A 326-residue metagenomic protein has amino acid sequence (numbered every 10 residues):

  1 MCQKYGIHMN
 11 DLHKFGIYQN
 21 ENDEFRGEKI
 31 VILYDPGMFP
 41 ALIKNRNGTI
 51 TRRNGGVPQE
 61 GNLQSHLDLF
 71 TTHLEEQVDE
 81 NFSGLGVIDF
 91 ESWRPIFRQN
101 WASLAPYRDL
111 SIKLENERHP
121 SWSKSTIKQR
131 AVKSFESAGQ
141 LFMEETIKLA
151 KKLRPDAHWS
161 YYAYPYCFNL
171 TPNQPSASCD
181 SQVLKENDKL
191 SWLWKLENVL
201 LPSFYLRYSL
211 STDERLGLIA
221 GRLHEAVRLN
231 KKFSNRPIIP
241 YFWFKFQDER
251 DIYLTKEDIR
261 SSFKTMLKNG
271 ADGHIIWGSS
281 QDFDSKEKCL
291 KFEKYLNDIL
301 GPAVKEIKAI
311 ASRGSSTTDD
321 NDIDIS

Functional and structural regions predicted by a protein language model:
M1-H8, H13, E21-E24, E28-Y34 (+4 more regions): Substrate-binding cleft of secreted/luminal carbohydrate-active enzymes
F15-E24, D68-F82, I147-K151, N187-W192 (+1 more regions): Short amphipathic alpha-helices and their capping/turn segments at secondary-structure boundaries
G16-Y18, A177-S191, A220-L229, D258-S262: Alpha-helical scaffolding within the catalytic cores of extracellular/periplasmic polymer-degrading hydrolases
K29-I30, Y34-I43, R98, A105-Q129 (+3 more regions): Aromatic- and acid-rich polysaccharide-binding/catalytic face of secreted or lumenal carbohydrate-active enzymes
L33-D156: Substrate-binding cleft of extracellular glycoside hydrolase catalytic domains
L42, R94-R98, C167-T171, S209-S211 (+2 more regions): Short catalytic/ligand-binding loop motif for oxyanion handling, primarily in non-cytosolic enzymes, centered on
F90-R94, A163-P165, F204, F244: Short, flexible loop/turn elements at secondary-structure junctions
R130-E186, K232-D248: Aromatic-lined carbohydrate-recognition surfaces of secreted/lumenal glycan-active proteins
